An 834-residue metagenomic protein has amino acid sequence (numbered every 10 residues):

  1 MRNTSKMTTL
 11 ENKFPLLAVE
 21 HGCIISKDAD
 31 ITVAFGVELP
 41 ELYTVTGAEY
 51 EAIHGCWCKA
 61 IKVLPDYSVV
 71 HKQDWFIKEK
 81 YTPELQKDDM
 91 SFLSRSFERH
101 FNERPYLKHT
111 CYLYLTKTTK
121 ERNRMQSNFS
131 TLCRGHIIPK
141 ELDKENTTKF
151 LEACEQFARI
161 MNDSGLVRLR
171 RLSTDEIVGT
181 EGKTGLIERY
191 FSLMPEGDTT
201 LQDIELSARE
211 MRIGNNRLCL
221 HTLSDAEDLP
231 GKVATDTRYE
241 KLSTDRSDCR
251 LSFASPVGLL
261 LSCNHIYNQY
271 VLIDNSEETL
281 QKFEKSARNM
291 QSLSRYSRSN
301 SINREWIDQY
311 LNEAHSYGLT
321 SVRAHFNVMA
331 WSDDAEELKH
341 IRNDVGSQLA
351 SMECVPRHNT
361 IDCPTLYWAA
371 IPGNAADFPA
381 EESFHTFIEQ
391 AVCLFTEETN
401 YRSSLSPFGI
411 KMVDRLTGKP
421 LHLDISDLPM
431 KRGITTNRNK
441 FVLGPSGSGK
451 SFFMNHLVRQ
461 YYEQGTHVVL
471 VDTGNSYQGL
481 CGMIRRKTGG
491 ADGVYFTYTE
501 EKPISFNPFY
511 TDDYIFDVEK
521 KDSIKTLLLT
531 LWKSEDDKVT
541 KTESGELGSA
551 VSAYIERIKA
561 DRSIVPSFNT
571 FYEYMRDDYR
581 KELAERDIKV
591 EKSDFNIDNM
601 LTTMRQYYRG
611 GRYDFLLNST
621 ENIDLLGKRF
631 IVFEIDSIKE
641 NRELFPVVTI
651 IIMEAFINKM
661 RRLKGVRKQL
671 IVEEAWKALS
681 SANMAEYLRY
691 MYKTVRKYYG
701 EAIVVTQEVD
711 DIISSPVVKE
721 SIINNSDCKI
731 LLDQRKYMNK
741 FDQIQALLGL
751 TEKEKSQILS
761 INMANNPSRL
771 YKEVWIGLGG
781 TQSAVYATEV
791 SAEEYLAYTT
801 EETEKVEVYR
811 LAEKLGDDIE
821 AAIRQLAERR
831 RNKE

Functional and structural regions predicted by a protein language model:
M1-E398: Extended, folded cores of ATP/NTP-driven motor/assembly subunits in large transport and secretion machines
C23-A29, N102-L107, S316-S321, V413-R415 (+3 more regions): Short glycine/proline-enriched loop/turn "hinge" motifs that connect secondary-structure elements and lie
I31, H109-C111, H467, R629 (+1 more regions): The start of beta-strands in P-loop NTPase/AAA+ ATPase cores
P40, G47-V63, G258-S262, C354-V355 (+8 more regions): P-loop NTPase motor domains
L85-M90, S127-L132, G373-A376, M483-T488 (+5 more regions): Short secondary-structure boundary/capping segments
H100, I515-T570, P716-E834: P-loop NTPase motor core of the ASCE superfamily
L132-I160, G444-G449, A797-A822: Short, cationic low-complexity segments
S426-S448, F452-R459, V468-Q478, V494-K502 (+2 more regions): Conserved P-loop NTPase motor cores
